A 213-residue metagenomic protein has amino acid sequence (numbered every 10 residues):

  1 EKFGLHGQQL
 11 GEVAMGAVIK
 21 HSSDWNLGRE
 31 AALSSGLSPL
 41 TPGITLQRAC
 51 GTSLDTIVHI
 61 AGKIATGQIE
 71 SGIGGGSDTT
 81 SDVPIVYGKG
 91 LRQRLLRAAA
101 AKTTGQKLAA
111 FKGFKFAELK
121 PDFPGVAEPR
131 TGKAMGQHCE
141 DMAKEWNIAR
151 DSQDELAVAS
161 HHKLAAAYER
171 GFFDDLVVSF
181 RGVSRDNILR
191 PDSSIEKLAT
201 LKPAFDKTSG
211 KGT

Functional and structural regions predicted by a protein language model:
E1-K2, A31, L95: Short catalytic helix/loop segments, enriched in acidic residues and glycine and frequently bearing histidine
E1-Q9, M142, W146-N147: Phosphate/pyrophosphate-binding loops at sites that engage ATP/ADP/AMP, CoA/4′-phosphopantetheine, polyphosphate
G7-G16, P42-Q47, G72-G76, S152-A159 (+1 more regions): Beta-strand segments within the central parallel beta-sheet cores of soluble alpha/beta enzyme folds
A14-G72, F114-F116, R130-A134, D192-T213: Conserved catalytic cysteine-centered active-site region of acyl-thioester-dependent Claisen-condensing enzymes
S22, D82-I85, A165-R170: Secretory-pathway/luminal and periplasmic proteins that interact with or process carbohydrate-rich
R48-D78, A143-F172: Active-site-proximal alpha-helical scaffold in enzymes
E70-D141: Flexible glycine-/small-residue-enriched beta->alpha junction loops that bind anionic phosphate/pyrophosphate groups
K115, S152-T213: N-terminal extracellular/periplasmic Venus flytrap/periplasmic-binding protein-like
